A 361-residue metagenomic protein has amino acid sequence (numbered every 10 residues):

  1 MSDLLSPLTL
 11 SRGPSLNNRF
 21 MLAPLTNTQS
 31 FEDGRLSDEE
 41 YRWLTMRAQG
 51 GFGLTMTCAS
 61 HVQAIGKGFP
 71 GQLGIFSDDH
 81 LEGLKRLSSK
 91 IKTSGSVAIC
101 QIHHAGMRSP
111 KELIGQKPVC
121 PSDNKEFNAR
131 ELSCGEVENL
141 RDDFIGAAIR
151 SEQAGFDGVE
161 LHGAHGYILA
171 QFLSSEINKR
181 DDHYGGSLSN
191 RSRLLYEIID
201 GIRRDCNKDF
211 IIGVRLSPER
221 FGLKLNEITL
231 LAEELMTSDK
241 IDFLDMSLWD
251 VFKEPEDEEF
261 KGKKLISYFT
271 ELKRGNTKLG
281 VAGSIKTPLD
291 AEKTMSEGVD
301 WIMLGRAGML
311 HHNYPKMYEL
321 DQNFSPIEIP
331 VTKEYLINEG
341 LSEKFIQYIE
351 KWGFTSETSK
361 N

Functional and structural regions predicted by a protein language model:
M1-N361: Flavin-dependent oxidoreductase catalytic cores
